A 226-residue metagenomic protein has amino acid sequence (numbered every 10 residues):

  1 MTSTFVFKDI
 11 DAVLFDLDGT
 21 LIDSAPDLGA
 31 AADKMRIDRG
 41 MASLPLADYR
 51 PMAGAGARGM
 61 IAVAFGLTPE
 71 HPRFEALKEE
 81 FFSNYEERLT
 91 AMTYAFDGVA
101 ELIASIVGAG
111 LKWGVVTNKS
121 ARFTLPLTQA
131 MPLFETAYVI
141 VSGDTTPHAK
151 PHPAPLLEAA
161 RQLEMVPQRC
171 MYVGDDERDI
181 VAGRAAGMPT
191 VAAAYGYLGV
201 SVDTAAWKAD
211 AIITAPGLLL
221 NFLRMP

Functional and structural regions predicted by a protein language model:
M1-A12, A47, V107, S120-A121 (+1 more regions): Asp-based, Mg2+/Mn2+-dependent phosphohydrolase catalytic module
T2-P51: Active-site neighborhood of HAD-like aspartate-dependent phosphohydrolases
T20, A32, V99-Q129: Substrate-recognition element of Asp-dependent hydrolases with the DxDx(T/V) motif
L28, A53-A57, L77-Y85, S120: Hydrophobic/aromatic residues within well-ordered alpha-helical segments
M35-R36, G56-E70, L127, A159-A160: Helix-loop "lid/cap" segments that line or gate small-molecule binding pockets
I37-A42, T68-E70, A109, P132-T136 (+1 more regions): Short helix-capping segments at alpha-helix termini
A42, K112, P189: Residue-level detector of anion-binding/catalytic polar loops
A62-A104, A109: Metal-dependent phosphoesterase signature
